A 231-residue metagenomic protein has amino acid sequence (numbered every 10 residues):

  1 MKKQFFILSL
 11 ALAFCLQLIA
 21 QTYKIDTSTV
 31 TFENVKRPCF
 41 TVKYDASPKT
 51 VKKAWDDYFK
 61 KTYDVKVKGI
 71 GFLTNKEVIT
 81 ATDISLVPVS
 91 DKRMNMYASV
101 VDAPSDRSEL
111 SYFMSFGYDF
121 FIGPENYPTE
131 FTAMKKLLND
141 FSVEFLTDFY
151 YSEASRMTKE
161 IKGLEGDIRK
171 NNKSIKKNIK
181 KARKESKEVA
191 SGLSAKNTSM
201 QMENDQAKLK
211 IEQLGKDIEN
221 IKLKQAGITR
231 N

Functional and structural regions predicted by a protein language model:
M1-K24: Bacterial Sec-dependent N-terminal signal peptides
L18-T41, P48, K136-N139, D148-T158 (+6 more regions): Sec-dependent signal peptide cleavage junction
Q21-S115: N-terminal, leucine/charged-rich tether regions that mediate assembly and partner docking in large macromolecular
C39-V42, I122, S191, A195-T198: Short coil/turn segments at secondary-structure junctions
D56-D64, V143, T147, L223: Sec-exported extracytoplasmic/periplasmic mature domains
V87-D91, F116-I122, K159, K196 (+2 more regions): Acidic, Ser/Thr/Pro
V100-N172: Soluble oligomerization/assembly scaffold segments of membrane-associated complexes
D167-D217: Extended alpha-helical coiled-coil "stalk/arm" regions that act as elongated linkers or oligomerization scaffolds
